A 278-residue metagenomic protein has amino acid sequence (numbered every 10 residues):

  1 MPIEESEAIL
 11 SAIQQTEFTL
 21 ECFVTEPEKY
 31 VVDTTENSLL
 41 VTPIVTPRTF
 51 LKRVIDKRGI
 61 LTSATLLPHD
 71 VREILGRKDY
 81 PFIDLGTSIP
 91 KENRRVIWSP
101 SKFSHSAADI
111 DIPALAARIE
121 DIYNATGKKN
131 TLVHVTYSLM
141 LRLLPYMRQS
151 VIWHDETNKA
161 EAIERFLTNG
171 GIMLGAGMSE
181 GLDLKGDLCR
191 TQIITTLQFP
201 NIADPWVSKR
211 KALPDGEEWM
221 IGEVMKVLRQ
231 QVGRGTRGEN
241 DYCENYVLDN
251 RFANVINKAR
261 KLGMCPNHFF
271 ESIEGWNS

Functional and structural regions predicted by a protein language model:
M1-S278: ASCE RecA-like P-loop NTPase motor cores that couple ATP hydrolysis to mechanical translocation on nucleic acids
